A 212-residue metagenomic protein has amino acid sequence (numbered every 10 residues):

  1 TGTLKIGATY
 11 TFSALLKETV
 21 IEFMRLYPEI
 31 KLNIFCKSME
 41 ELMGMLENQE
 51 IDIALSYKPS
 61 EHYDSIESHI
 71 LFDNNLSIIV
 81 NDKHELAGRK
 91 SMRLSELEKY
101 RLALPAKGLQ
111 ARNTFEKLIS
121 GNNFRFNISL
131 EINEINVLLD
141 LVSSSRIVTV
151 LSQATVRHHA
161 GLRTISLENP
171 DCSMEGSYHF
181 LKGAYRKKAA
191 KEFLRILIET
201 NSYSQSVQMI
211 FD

Functional and structural regions predicted by a protein language model:
G2-Y27, K31-F35, E40-M43, S152 (+1 more regions): N-terminal winged-helix
T3-T9, A54, I79, A103 (+1 more regions): Short, well-ordered beta-strand segments
L15, T164-S206: A late-sequence structural motif
E18-E22, M39-L76, V80, L162-S166: Short beta-strand-centered segments that line the small-molecule binding cleft or hinge of alpha/beta clamshell
S38-I51, Y57, Q110-I165: Hydrophobic hinge/microswitch elements
Y63-H69, D73-N75, R89, N136-G183: Beta-alpha-beta core module
S65-L76, V80-L102, K187-A190: Flexible hinge/capping segments at coil-to-helix
A87, Y100-N122, R186-L194, N201-F211: Secondary-structure junction motif
